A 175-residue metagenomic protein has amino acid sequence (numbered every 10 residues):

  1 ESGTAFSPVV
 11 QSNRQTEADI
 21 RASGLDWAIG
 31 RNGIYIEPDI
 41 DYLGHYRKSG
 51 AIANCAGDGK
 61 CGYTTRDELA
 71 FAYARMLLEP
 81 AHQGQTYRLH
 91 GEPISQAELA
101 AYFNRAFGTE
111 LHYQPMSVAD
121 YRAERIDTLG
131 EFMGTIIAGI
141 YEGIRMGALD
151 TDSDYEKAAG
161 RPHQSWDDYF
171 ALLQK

Functional and structural regions predicted by a protein language model:
E1-H112, M116-A119, A123-T128, M133: Oxidoreductase cofactor-interface core, primarily capturing Rossmann-like NAD(P)-dependent enzymes
V118-K175: A hydrophobic C-terminal alpha-helical subdomain
